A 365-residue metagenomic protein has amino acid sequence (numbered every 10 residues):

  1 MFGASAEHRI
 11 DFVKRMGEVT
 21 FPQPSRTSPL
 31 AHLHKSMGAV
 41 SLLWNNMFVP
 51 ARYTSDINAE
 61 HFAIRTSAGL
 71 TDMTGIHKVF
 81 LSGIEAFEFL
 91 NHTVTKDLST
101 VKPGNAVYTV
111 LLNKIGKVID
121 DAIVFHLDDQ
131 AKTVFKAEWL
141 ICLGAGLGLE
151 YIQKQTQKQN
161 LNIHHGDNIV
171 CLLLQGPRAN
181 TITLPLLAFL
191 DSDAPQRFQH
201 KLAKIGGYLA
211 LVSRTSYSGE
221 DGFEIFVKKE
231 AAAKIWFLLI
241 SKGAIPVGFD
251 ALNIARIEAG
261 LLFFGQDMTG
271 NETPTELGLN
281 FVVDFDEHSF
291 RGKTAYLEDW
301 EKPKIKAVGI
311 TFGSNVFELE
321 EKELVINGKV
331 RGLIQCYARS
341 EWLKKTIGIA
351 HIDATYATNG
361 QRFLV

Functional and structural regions predicted by a protein language model:
M1-F12, E272-V365: Glycine-rich, small/acidic residue-mixed loop/short-helix segments
M1-L111, K117: Acidic, proline/glycine-enriched N-terminal capping motif
F48, N160-I305: Glycine-rich, acidic
G69-T93, G166-L184, P303-N315: Short glycine-/aliphatic-rich beta-strand segments at the starts of folded cytosolic domains
I84, G144-L149, P177-N180, V227-A232 (+1 more regions): Helix N-cap motif at beta-to-alpha junctions
I84-D120, R178-Y208: Internal amphipathic helical hairpin motif
T93-V94, Y151-K158, L186-A188, A231-G243 (+2 more regions): Short amphipathic alpha-helices in soluble, non-transmembrane regions that often serve as interface/regulatory elements
L127-Q153, C171-L172, G222-V227: Glycine-rich, acidic/polar active-site loops that bind/position phosphate-bearing ligands
